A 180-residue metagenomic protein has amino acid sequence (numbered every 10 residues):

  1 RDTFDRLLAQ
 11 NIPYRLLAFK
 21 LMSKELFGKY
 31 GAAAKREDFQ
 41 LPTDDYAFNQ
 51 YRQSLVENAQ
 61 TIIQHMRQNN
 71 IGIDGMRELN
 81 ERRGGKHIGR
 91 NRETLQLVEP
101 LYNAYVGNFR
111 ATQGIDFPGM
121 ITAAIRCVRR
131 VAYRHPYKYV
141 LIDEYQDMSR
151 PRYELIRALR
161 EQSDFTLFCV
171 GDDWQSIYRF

Functional and structural regions predicted by a protein language model:
R1-I115, H135, F165, I177: A basic/glycine-biased coupling hinge at the interface between accessory DNA-binding modules
H87-F180: Conserved helicase NTPase motor core
